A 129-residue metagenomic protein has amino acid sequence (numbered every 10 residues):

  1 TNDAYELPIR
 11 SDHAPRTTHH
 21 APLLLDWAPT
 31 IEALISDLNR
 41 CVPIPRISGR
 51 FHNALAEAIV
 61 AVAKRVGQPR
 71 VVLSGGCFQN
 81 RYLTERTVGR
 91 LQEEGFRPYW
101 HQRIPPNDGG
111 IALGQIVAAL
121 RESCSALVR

Functional and structural regions predicted by a protein language model:
T1-P69, Y82-G89: A contiguous, well-structured pocket-lining segment that forms one wall/lid of small-molecule binding clefts in soluble
P8, H52, Q79, P105 (+1 more regions): Generic, ordered loop/turn and secondary-structure boundary motif
S11, C77, V117: A broadly conserved detector of short glycine/acidic/proline-rich loop/turn motifs that flank catalytic sites and bind
F51, A63, L73-C77, W100-Q102: Active-site proximal loops enriched in glycine and acidic residues that flank catalytic Cys/His/Asp and coordinate
V62-P69, R90-P98, I116-S123: Hydrophobic alpha-helical segments
V71, R81, T87-I111: Conserved phosphate-binding/catalytic loops in two-lobed NTP-binding clefts
Y99-R129: Glycine-rich phosphate-binding/hydrolytic loop that grips phosphoryl groups
